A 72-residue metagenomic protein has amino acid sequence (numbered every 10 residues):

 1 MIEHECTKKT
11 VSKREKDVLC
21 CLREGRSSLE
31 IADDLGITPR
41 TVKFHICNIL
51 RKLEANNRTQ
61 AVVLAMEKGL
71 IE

Functional and structural regions predicted by a protein language model:
I2-T41: Helix-turn-helix DNA-binding segment
V11, V42-K43, Q60, L70: Small/flexible residues
R14, H45-N48: Residues within the DNA-recognition helix of helix-turn-helix
R51-E72: Basic, Lys/Arg-enriched C-terminal extension of HTH/homeodomain DNA-binding domains
